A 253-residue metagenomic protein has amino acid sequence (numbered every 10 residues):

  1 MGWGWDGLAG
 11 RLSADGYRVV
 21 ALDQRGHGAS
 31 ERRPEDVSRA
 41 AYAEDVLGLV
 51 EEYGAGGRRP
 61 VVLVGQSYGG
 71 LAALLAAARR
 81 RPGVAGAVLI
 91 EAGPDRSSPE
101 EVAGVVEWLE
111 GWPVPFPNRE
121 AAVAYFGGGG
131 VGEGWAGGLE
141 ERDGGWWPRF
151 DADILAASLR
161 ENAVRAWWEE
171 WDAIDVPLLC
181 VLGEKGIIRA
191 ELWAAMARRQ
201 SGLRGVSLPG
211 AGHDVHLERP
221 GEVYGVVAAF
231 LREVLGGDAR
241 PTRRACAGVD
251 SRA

Functional and structural regions predicted by a protein language model:
M1-A29: Conserved HGGG/HGGXW glycine-rich cap/lid loop of the alpha/beta-hydrolase fold
A43-R59: Conserved acidic catalytic loop of the alpha/beta-hydrolase fold
L63-G65, I90: Short beta-strand immediately N-terminal to the catalytic nucleophile in serine-hydrolase-like folds
G65, G69, A73: Gly/Ala-rich beta-loop-alpha elbow adjacent to hydrolase catalytic centers
L74-A78, A85-P115: Flexible "cap/lid" loop of the alpha/beta hydrolase fold
P99-V102, P115-E170: Conserved alpha/beta-hydrolase catalytic His-Asp/Glu region
G145-R199, R204-S207: Conserved serine/cysteine hydrolase catalytic core
A211-P220, Y224: Catalytic histidine-centered segment of alpha/beta-hydrolase-like enzymes
